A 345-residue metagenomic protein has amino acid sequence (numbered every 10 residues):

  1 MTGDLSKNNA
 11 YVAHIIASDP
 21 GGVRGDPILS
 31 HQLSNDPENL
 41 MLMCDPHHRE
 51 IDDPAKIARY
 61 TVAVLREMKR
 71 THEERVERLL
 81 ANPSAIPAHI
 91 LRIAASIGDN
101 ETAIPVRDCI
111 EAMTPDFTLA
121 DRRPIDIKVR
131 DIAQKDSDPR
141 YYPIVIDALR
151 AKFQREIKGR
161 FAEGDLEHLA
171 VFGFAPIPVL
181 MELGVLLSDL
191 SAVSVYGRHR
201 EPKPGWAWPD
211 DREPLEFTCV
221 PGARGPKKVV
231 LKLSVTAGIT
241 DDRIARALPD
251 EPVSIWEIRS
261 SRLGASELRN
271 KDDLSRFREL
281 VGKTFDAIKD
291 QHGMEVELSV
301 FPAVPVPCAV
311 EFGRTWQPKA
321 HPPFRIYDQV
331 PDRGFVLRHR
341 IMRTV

Functional and structural regions predicted by a protein language model:
M1-G3, I177-S188, D241-R246, C308-Q317 (+1 more regions): A short acidic (Asp/Glu
M1-M41, I51-T61, M68: Histidine-centered nuclease catalytic patch
M43-H47: Short cysteine clusters
H48, A170-M181, S234-I239, S299-V310: Gly/Ser/Thr-rich loops at beta-strand to alpha-helix junctions that form or flank small-molecule/cofactor-binding
E50, P54-Q134, E167, P178-V230 (+3 more regions): Defense-system signaling and execution modules centered on TIR/cGAS-STING-like, death/scaffold domains and their
A151-R160, D273-M294, C308: A short, acidic, amphipathic alpha-helical segment used as a generic capping/interface helix at domain edges
D211-T284: Redox- and metal-dependent alpha/beta enzyme cores, enriched for Fe-S-associated oxidoreductases and cofactor-handling
A287-V345: C-terminal functional regions that serve as terminal interaction/effector modules
